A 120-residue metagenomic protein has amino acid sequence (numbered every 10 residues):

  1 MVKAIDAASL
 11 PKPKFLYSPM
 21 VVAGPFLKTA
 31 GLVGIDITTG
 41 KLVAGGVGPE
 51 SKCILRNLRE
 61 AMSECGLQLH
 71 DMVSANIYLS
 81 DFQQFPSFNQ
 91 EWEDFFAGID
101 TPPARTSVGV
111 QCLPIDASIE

Functional and structural regions predicted by a protein language model:
M1-R56, E60-S74, L79-E120: N-terminal presequence-like segments and the immediate start of the first folded domain
